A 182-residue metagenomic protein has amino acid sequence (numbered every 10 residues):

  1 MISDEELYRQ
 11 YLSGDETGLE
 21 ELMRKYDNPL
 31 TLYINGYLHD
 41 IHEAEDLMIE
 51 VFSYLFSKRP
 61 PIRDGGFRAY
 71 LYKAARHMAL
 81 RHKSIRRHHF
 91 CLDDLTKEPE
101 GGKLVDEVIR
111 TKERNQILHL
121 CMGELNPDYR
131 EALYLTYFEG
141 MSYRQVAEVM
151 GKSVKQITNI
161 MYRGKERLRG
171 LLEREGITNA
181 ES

Functional and structural regions predicted by a protein language model:
M1-P29, G36, G123, G170 (+2 more regions): N-terminal module of bacterial RNA polymerase sigma factors
D27, T31, F52, N126 (+2 more regions): C-terminal flanking helix
L32, D46-S53, S57, G65-H77: Structural recognition of an alpha-helix C-terminal capping motif at a helix-to-coil junction
G66, L80, R144-R174: DNA-recognition helix of helix-turn-helix
K73-L92, T111: Arg/Lys-rich amphipathic alpha helix in sigma70-family domain 2
T96-G123: Acidic, proline/glycine-rich intrinsically disordered inter-domain spacer in sigma factors
A132-T136: A short pre-motif secondary-structure segment
